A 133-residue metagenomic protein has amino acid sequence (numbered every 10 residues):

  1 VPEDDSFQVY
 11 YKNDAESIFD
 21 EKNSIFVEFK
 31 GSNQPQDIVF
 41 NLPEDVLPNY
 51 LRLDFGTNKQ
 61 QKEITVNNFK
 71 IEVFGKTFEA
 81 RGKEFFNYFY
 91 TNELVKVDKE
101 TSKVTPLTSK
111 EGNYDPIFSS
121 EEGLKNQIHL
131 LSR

Functional and structural regions predicted by a protein language model:
V1-Q8, N13-N23, K76-R133: Activation corresponds to long, low-complexity, non-globular regions
E3-Q8, N49, K62, N67: Short beta-strand/loop motifs in extracellular/secreted proteins, especially within beta-sandwich accessory domains
N13, L42-E44, T57, V73 (+1 more regions): Non-catalytic surface loops within mature trypsin-like serine protease
E16-D45: Extracellular carbohydrate recognition and processing domains and analogous Trp-centered ligand-binding platforms
Q34-K62: Extracellular beta-strand ligand-recognition surfaces/modules
T57-T65, I71-E79: Short acidic/polar inter-strand loop motif in beta-rich domains
